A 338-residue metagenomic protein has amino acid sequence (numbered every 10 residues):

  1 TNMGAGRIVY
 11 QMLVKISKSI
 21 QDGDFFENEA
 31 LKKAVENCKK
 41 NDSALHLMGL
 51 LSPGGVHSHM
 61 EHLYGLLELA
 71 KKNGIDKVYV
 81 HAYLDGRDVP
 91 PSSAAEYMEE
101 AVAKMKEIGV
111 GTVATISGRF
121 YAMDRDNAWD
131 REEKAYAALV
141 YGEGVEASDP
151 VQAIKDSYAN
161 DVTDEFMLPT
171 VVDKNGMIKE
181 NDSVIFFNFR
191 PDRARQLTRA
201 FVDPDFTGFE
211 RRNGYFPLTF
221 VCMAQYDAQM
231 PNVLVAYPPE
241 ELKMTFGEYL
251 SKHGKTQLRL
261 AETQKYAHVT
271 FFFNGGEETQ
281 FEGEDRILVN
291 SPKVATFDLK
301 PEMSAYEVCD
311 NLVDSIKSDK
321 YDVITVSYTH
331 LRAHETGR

Functional and structural regions predicted by a protein language model:
T1-F120, D130, K134, T207-G247 (+2 more regions): Active-site nucleophile/metal-coordination loop of metallo-enzymes that catalyze phosphate/sulfate and related
H46-M48, I185-F186, V323-S327: Structural motif
L66-L69, K104, A138, L197-P204 (+4 more regions): Generic, well-ordered alpha-helical scaffold segments in large soluble proteins
V89-N175, K179, I185-F189, A194-P217: Long, well-ordered, tryptophan-enriched scaffold segments
T256-S315: Metal-dependent catalytic core segments for phosphate chemistry
A305-V308, K320, R338: C-terminal structural cap/anchor segments
L312-Y328: Active-site regions of oxyanion-processing enzymes, predominantly non-cytosolic
T329-G337: Conserved small/polar residues in nucleotide/adenosyl-binding loops
